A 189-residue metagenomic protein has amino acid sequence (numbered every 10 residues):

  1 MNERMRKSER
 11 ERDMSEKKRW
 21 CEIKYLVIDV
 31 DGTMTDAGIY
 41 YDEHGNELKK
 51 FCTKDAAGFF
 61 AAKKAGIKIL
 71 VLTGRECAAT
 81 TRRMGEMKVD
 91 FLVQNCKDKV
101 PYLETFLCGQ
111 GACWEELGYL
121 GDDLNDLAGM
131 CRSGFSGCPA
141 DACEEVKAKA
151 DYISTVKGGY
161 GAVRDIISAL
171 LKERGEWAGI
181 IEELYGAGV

Functional and structural regions predicted by a protein language model:
N2, R12-P101: Alpha-helical substrate-recognition element adjacent to the catalytic core
L48-K49, E86, F91-V93, V100-V189: Mg2+-dependent phosphoryl-transfer enzymes with acidic/Ser/Thr/Gly-rich catalytic loops
